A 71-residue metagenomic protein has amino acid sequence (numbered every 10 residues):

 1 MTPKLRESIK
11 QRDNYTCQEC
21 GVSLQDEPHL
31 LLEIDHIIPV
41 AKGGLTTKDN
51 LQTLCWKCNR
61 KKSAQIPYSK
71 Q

Functional and structural regions predicted by a protein language model:
M1-V22, D49: Short, charged surface segments at domain edges that flank catalytic/cofactor-binding sites
N14, R60-S63: Generic structural signal for secondary-structure transition and capping sites
G21, W56-N59: Cys/His-coordinated zinc-binding microdomains
V22-T53, A64-K70: Histidine-centered nuclease catalytic patch
